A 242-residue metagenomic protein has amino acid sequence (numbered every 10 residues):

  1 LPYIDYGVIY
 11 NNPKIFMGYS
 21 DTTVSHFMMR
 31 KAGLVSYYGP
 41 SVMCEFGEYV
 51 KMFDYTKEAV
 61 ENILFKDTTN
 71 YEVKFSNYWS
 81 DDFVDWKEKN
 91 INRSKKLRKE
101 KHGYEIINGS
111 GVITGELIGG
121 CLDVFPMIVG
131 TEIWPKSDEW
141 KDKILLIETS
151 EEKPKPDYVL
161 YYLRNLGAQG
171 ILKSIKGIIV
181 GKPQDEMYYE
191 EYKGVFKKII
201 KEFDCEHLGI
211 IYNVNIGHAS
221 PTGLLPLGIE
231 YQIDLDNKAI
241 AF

Functional and structural regions predicted by a protein language model:
D5-M43, H207-G209: Short, acidic/small-residue loops that bind anionic groups at enzyme active sites
I15, L34-Y37, G115-E116, D123 (+3 more regions): Structural motif
S20, V24, K51, Y55 (+4 more regions): Conserved active-site and cofactor/substrate-binding residues in soluble primary-metabolism enzymes
D21, F125, I178, G228-Y231: Buried hydrophobic positions in well-ordered alpha/beta secondary-structure cores of metabolic enzymes
K31-L34, V50-E58, G223-E230: Short, surface-exposed amphipathic charged segments that create phosphate/polyanion-binding patches used for binding
Y37-L122: Conserved anion/nucleotide-ligand pocket segment
I128-Y192: Internal helical hairpin/lid segments
V180-F242: ATP/nucleoside-binding phosphotransfer catalytic cores, i.e., glycine-rich phosphate-binding loops
